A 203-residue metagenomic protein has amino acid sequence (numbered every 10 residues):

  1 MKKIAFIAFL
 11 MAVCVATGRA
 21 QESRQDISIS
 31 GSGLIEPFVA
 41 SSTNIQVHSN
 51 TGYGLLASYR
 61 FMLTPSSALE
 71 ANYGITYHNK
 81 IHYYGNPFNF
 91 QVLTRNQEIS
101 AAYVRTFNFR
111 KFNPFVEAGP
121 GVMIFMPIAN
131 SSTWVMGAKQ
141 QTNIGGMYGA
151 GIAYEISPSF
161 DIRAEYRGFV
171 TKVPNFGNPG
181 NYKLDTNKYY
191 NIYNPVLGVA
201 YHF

Functional and structural regions predicted by a protein language model:
M1-R24: Cleavable N-terminal export/targeting peptides
I4-A8, G146, Y193: Alpha-helical transmembrane segments
E22, G31, S58-S132, Y154 (+1 more regions): Gram-negative (and chloroplast) outer-membrane scaffold detector with strong preference for beta-barrel transmembrane
G33-L56, Q141-T142: Surface-exposed strand-loop-strand hairpins of Gram-negative outer-membrane beta-barrel proteins
V39-Q46, I81-F88, M126-V135, N175-Y182: Outer-membrane beta-barrel translocator domains and adjoining extracellular loop/strand segments of Gram-negative
V47-G52, L93-E98, Q140-G145, N187-N191: Short sequence motifs at beta-strands and strand-loop junctions characteristic of Gram-negative outer-membrane
H78-H82, S157-F203: Predominantly the C-terminal beta-signal and adjacent terminal strand-loop region of outer-membrane beta-barrel
F125-G168: A charged, solvent-exposed segment within the mature domains of Sec-exported extracytoplasmic proteins
